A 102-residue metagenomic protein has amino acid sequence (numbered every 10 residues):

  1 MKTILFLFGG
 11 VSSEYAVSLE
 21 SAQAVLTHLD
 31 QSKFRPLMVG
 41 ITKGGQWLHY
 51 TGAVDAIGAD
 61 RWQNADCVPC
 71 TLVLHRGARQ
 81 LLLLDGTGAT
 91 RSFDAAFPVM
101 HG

Functional and structural regions predicted by a protein language model:
M1-G102: ATP-binding N-terminal substructure of ATP-dependent carboxylate-amine bond-forming enzymes
